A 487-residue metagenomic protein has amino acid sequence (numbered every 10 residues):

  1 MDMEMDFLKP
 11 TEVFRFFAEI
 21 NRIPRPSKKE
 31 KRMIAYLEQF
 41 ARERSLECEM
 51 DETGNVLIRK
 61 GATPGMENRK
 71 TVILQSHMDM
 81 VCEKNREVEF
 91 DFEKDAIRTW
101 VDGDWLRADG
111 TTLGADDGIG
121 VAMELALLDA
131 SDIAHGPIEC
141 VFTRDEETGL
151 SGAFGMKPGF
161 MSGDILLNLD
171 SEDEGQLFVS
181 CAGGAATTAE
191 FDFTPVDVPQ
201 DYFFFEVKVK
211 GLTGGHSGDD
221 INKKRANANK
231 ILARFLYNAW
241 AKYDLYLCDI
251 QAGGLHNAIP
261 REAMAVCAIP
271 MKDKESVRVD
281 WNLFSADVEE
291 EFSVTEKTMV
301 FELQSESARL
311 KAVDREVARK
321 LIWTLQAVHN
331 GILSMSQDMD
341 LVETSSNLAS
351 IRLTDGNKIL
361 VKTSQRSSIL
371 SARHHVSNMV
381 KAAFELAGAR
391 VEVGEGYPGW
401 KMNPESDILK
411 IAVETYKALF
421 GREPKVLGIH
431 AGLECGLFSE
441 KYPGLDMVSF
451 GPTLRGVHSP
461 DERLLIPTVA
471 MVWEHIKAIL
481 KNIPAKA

Functional and structural regions predicted by a protein language model:
M3-W105: Acidic/His- and Gly-rich active-site-bordering loop/insert found across diverse amide/peptide-bond hydrolases
M5, K9-V13, E343-I359, S364 (+1 more regions): Zn-dependent metallopeptidase/amidohydrolase metal-coordination segment
M66-T148, A153-D164, F204, A318 (+4 more regions): Active-site metal-coordination/substrate-binding segment of hydrolases, especially metallo-dependent peptidases
M78-M80, V141-G149, S171-E174, T213 (+1 more regions): Acidic, glycine-rich active-site loops and adjacent beta-strand->loop/helix elements that engage anionic groups
D104-R107, E147-T148, F154-R366: Midchain, well-structured core segments that form catalytic/ion-binding scaffolds
D220, N227, R234-I250, M402-L445: Active-site-adjacent substrate-binding region of metalloamidase/peptidase-like peptide-processing proteins
R225-K242, M271-K274, R319-T324, I332-S336 (+4 more regions): His/Asp/Glu-rich mid-to-C-terminal helical/loop segments that flank catalytic regions of hydrolases
L341-A431: Substrate-recognition/cap regions that form aromatic- and gly/pro-loop-enriched pockets for small-molecule ligands
